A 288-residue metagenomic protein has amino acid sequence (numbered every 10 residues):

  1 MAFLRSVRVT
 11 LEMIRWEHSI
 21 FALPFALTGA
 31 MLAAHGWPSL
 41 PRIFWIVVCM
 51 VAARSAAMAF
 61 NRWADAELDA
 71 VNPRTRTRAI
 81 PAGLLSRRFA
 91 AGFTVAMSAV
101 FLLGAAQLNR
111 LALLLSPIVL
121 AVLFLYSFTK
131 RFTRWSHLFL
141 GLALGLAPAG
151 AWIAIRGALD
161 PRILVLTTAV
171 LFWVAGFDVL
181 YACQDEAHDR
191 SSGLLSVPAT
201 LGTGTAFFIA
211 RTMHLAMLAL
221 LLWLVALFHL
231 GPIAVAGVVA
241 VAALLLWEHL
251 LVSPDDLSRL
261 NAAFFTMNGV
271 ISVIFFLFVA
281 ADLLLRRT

Functional and structural regions predicted by a protein language model:
M1-R8, M58, R62-L85, V179-G204 (+1 more regions): Cytosolic, membrane-interface loops and tails of multi-pass inner-membrane proteins
F3, V7-M13, V48, S55-A56 (+3 more regions): Intramembrane alpha-helical segments
F3-R8, A216, L224-T288: Extended hydrophobic alpha-helices typical of membrane-associated regions
R15-L32, G141-G145, S272, F276: The first (N-terminal) embedded transmembrane alpha-helix
I20, I43-M50, A66-P117, S191-P232 (+2 more regions): Multi-pass membrane catalytic core of lipid/isoprenoid biosynthesis enzymes
A30, A34, A105-N109, S127 (+6 more regions): Transmembrane helix-loop junctions and nearby membrane-interface residues
M31-V48, L111-L123, H137-S192, T200-A216 (+3 more regions): Functional transmembrane core segments of multi-pass inner-membrane proteins
C49-N61, L123-S127, A169-F177, Y181 (+1 more regions): Alpha-helical transmembrane segments of multi-pass membrane proteins
